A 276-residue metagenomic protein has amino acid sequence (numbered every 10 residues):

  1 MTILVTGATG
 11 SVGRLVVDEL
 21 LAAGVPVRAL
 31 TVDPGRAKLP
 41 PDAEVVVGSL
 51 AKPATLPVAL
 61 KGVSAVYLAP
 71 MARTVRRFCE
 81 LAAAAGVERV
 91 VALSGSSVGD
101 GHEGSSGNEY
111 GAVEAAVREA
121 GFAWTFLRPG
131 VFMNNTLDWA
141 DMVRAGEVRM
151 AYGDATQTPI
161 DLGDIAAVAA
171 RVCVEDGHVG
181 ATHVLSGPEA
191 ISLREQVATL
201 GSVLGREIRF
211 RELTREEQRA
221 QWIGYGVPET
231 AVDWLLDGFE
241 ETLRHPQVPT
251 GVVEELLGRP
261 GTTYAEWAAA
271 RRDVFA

Functional and structural regions predicted by a protein language model:
M1-P40, A51-A65, R73-R89, G95-R209 (+4 more regions): Oxidoreductase cofactor-interface core, primarily capturing Rossmann-like NAD(P)-dependent enzymes
G48: Cofactor-binding loops of NAD(P)H-dependent oxidoreductases, dominated by short-chain dehydrogenase/reductases
E216-A276: A hydrophobic C-terminal alpha-helical subdomain
